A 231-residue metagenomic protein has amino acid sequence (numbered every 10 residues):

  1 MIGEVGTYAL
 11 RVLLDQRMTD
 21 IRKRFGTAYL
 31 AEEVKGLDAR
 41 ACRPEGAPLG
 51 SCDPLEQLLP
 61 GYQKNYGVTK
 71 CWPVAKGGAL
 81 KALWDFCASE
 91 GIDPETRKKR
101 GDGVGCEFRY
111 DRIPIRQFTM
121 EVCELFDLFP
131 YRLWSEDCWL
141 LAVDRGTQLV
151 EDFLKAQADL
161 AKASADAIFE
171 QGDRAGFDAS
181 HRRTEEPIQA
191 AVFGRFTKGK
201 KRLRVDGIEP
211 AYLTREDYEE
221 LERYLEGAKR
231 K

Functional and structural regions predicted by a protein language model:
M1-K231: Helix-biased detector of long, well-ordered alpha-helical tracts
